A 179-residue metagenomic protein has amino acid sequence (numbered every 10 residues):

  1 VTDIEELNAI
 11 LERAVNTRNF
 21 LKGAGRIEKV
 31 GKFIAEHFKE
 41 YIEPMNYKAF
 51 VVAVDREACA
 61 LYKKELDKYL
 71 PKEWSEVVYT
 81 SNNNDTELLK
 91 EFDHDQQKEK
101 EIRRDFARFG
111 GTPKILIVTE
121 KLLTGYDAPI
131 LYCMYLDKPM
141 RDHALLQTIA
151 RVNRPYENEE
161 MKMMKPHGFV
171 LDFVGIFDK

Functional and structural regions predicted by a protein language model:
V1-K179: RecA-like P-loop NTPase motor core of helicase/translocase proteins
